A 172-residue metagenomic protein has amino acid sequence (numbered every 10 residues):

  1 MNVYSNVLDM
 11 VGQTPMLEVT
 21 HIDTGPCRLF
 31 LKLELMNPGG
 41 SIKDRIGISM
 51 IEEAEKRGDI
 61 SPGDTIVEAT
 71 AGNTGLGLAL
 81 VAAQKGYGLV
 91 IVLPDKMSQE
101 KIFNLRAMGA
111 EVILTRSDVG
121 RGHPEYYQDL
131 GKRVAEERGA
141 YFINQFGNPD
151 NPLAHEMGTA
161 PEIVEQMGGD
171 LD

Functional and structural regions predicted by a protein language model:
M1-D172: PLP-dependent amino-acid enzyme catalytic core
